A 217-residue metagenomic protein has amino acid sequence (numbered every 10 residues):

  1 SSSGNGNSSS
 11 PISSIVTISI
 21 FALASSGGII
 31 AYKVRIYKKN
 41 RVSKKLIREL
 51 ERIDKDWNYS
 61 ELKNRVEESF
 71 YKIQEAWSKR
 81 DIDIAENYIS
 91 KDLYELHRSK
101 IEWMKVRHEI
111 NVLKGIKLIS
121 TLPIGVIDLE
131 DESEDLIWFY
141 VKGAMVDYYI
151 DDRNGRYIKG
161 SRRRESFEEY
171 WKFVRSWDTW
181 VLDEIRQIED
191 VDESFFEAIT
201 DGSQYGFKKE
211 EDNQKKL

Functional and structural regions predicted by a protein language model:
S2-E68, K72, E197-L217: Juxtamembrane and targeting peptides
S2-G6, I127-N213: Exposed beta-sheet edge and beta->alpha loop/turn motif
V16-T17, E49, K79, K91 (+4 more regions): A broad "ordered helical/assembly scaffold" signature
Y32, Y37, Y59, Y71 (+7 more regions): Sequence-level detector for tyrosine residue identity
S43-S120, K215-L217: Core segments of small alpha/beta cavity-forming domains
I119-D128: Divalent-cation
